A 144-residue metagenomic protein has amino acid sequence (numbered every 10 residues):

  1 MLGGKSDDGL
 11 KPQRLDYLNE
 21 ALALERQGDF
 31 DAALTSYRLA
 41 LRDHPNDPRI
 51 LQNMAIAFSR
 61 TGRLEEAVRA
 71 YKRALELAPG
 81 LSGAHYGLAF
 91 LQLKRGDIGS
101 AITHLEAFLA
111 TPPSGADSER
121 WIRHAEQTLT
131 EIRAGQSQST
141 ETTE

Functional and structural regions predicted by a protein language model:
L39-R42, K72-E76, A110: Conserved structural position within tetratricopeptide repeats
F90-D117, R123, Q127-T130: TPR/TPR-like (Sel1-like) alpha-helical repeat modules
